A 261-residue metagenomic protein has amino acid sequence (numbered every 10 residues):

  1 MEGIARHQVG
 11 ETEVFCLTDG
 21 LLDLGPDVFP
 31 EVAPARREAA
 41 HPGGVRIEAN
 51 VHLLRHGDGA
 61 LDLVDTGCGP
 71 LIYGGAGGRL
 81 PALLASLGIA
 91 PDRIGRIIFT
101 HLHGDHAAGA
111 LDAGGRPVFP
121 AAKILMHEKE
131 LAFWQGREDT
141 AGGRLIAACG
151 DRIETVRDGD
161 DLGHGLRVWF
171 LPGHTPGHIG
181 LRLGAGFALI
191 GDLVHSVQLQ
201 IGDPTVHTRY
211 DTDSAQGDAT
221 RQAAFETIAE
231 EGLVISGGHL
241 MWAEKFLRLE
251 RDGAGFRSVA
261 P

Functional and structural regions predicted by a protein language model:
E2, L71, L102-G109, F133-W134 (+3 more regions): Active-site environment of divalent metal-dependent phosphoester hydrolases
E2-R6, A49-V51, G143, V156-G159 (+2 more regions): Short, acidic/polar N-cap/turn motifs at the starts of alpha helices
G3-S86, G180-L193: Conserved beta-strand hairpin/beta-sheet module of binuclear metal-dependent hydrolase folds, prominently
R36-V45, G88, T208-R221: A short acidic, glycine-rich active-site loop that binds or catalyzes chemistry on phosphate/adenosine moieties
L63-T66, G95-L102, L125-H127, F170-G173 (+4 more regions): Active-site neighborhood of phospho(di)ester-bond hydrolases with catalytic His/Asp-centered motifs
G75-L125: Active-site metal-binding motif and surrounding structural segment of the metallo-beta-lactamase
L83-I89, R93, V118-F170, T175 (+1 more regions): Metallo-beta-lactamase
I190-P261: Cap/insert and terminal regions of metallo-dependent hydrolase folds
